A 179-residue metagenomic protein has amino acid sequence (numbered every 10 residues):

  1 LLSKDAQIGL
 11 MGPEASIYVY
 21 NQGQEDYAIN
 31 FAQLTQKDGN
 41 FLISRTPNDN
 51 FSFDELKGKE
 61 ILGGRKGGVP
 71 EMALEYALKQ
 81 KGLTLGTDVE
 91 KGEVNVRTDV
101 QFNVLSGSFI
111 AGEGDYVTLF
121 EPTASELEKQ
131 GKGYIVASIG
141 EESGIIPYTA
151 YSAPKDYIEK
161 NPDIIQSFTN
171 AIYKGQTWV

Functional and structural regions predicted by a protein language model:
L1-Q101, S108-A111, D115-E121, K132 (+2 more regions): Short, glycine-/small- and polar/acidic-enriched structural segments that line small-molecule recognition paths
L127: Short helix- or helix-capping micro-motifs that position conserved polar/aromatic residues at function-defining sites
Y148-V179: Extended ligand-binding regions for polar small-molecule ligands
